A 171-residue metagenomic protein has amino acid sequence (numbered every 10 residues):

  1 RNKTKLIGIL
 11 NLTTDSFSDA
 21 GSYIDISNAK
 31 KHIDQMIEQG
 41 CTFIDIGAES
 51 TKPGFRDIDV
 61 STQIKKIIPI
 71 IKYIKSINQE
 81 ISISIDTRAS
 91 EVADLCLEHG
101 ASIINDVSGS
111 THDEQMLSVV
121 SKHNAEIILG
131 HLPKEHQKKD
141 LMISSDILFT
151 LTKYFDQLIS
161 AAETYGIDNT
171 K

Functional and structural regions predicted by a protein language model:
K5-L6, I77-D86, S102-I103: Short beta-strand/loop segments at the ligand-binding rim of alpha/beta enzyme cores
L10, M36, G40, I44 (+3 more regions): Conserved, mostly hydrophobic/aromatic
L10-N11, I83-E91, V107-S110: Glycine-rich beta-to-alpha transition loops that act as phosphate-gripper elements at the mouths of alpha/beta enzyme
L12-S16, T51-G54, A93, H99 (+1 more regions): Conserved anion-binding
S16-S18, T42-I70, I74: Glycine-rich, proline-tolerant flexible connector loops at the mouths of alpha/beta enzymes
S18-I37, T62-K65, G109-E114, F149-D156: Glycine-rich anion/phosphate-binding loops
E38-C41, E80, A101, N124-A125 (+1 more regions): A structural motif
F43-D45, S84, N105-D106, I128-L129 (+1 more regions): Conserved beta-strand positions in the central sheet of alpha/beta enzyme cores
